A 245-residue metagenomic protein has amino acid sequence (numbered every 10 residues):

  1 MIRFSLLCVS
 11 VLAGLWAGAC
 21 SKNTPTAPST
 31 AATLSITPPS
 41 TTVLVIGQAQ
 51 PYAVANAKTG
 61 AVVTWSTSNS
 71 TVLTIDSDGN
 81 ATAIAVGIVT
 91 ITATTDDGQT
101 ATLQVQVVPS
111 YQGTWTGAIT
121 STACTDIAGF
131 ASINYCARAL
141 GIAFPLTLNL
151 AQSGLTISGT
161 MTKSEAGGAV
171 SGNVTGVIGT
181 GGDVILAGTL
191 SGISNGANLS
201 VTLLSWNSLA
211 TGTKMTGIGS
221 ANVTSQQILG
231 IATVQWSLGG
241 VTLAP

Functional and structural regions predicted by a protein language model:
M1-G18: Sec-dependent bacterial lipoprotein signal peptides
C20-T114, I119, A123, N173: Extracytoplasmic soluble-region selector
A93, G117, Y135-A137, S158-E165 (+2 more regions): Short beta-strand segments that buttress and anchor functional surface loops
Q104-T116, A151-T156, L209, L243-A244: N-terminal helix-cap/turn-to-beta initiation motif at the start of protein domains
P109-I142, M161, G217-N222, T242: Tryptophan-anchored aromatic micro-motifs
T125-G181: N-terminal glycine/threonine-rich, aromatic-flanked beta-hairpin/loop signature
R138-P145, G167-N173, N195-W206, G230-G239: Amphipathic hydrophobic-ligand
V170-D183, G212-P245: Edge beta-strand at a domain terminus
